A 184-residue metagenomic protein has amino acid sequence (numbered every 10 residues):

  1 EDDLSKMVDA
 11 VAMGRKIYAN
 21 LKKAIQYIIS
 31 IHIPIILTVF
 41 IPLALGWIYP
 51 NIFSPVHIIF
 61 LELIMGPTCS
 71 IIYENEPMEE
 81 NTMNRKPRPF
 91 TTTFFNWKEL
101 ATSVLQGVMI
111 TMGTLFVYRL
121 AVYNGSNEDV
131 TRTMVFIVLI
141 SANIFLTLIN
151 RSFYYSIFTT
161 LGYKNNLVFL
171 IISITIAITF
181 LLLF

Functional and structural regions predicted by a protein language model:
E1-Y155, L182-L183: Membrane-embedded transport module
T159-L170: Cytoplasmic-side transmembrane-helix entry/capping segments in multi-pass membrane proteins
S173-F184: Short, intrinsically disordered, charge-balanced linker/junction segments flanking boundaries in proteins
